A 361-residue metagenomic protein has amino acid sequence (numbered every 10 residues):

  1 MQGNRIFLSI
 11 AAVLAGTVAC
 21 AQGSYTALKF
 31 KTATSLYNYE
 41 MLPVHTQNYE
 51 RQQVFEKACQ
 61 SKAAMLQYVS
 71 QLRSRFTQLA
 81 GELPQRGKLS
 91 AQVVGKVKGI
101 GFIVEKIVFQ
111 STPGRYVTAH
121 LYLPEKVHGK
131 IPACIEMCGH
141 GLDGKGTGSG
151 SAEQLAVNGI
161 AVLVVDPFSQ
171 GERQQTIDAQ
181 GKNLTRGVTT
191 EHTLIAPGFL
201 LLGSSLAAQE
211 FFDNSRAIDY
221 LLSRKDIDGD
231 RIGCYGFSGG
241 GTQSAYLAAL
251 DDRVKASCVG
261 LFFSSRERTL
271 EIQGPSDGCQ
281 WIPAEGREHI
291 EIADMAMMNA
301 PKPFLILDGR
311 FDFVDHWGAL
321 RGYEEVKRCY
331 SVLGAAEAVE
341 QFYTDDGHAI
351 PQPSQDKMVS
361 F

Functional and structural regions predicted by a protein language model:
M1-I10: Bacterial N-terminal signal peptides that target proteins for export
G16-V18: N-terminal signal peptide c-region/cleavage motif recognized by signal peptidases
A21-Y116, I292, A300-F361: Alpha/beta-hydrolase-fold serine-hydrolase catalytic core, especially in secreted/extracellular enzymes
H128-S223, S265-Q273: Cap/lid segment of the alpha/beta-hydrolase catalytic domain
K130-A133, N158-A161, D228-R231, D252-A256 (+2 more regions): Loop/turn elements at helix/coil->beta-strand transitions in domains of secreted/extracellular proteins
S149, N158, Q209, R216-E288: Primarily recognizes the serine-hydrolase "nucleophile elbow" in alpha/beta-hydrolase and SGNH/GDSL folds
D166, Y235, G260-L261, L307 (+1 more regions): Alpha/beta-hydrolase-fold catalytic nucleophile elbow
T193-L194, G198-L201, R216, K255-M297 (+3 more regions): Mobile cap/lid helix-loop segments that gate and shape the active-site cleft of serine hydrolases
